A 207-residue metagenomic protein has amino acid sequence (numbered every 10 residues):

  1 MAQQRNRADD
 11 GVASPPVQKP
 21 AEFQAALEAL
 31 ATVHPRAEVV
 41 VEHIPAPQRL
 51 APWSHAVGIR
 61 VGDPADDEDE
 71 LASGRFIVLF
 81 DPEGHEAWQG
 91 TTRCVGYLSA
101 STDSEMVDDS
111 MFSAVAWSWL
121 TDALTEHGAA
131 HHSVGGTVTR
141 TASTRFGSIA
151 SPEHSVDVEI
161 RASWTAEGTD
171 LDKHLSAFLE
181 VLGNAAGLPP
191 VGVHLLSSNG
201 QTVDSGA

Functional and structural regions predicted by a protein language model:
M1-P47: Short, extreme N-terminal leader segments that mark the start of a protein/domain
A31-D69, S73: A structural/positional concept
A56-S99: A glycine-rich, hydrophobic loop/mini-helix early in the fold
R75-F80, T141-S151, S155-R161: Aromatic/basic-lined ligand-recognition segments that form π-stacking hydrophobic pockets flanked by Lys/Arg to engage
Q89-S104, H154-W164: Glycine-rich, often proline-containing surface loops adjacent to acidic residues and nearby aromatics that form
D108-S148: Short, internal acidic amphipathic alpha-helical interface segments that mediate docking to partner proteins
V134-A150, G192-A207: Short, highly charged C-terminal tails/helix-capping segments
S163-A207: Mixed-charge, glycine-accented linear interaction segment located at domain edges/termini
